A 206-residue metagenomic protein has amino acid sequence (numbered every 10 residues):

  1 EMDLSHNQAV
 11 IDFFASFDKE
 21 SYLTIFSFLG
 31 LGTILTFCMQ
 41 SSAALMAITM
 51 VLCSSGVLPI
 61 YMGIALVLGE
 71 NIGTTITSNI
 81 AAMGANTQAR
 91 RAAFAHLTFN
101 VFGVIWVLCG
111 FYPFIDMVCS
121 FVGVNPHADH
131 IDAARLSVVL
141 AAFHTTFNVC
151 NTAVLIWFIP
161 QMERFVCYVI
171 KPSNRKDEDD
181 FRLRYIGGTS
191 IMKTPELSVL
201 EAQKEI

Functional and structural regions predicted by a protein language model:
E1-I34, L52: Helix-loop-helix hairpins and the membrane-proximal interhelical loops of multi-pass alpha-helical transport proteins
D3, I48, T75, N79 (+4 more regions): Membrane-spanning helices that line or support transport/gating and their immediate boundary helices in channels
D3-F17, D116-I131: Membrane-interface helix termini and inter-helical loops of multi-pass transporters
E20, T36-G73, A82-Q88, F94 (+2 more regions): Membrane-interfacial helix-loop connectors
L23-T24, F28, G32, T36 (+15 more regions): Alpha-helical transmembrane segments in multi-pass membrane proteins
A89-F102, P126-Q161, Y168-V169: Structural signal for the N-terminal portions of transmembrane helices and their immediately preceding loop/interface
Y112, C119-D132, P172-R182: Flexible glycine/proline-rich, aromatic-decorated loop/lid segments
V149, I156-I206: Non-transmembrane accessory domains of multi-pass membrane transporters/channels
